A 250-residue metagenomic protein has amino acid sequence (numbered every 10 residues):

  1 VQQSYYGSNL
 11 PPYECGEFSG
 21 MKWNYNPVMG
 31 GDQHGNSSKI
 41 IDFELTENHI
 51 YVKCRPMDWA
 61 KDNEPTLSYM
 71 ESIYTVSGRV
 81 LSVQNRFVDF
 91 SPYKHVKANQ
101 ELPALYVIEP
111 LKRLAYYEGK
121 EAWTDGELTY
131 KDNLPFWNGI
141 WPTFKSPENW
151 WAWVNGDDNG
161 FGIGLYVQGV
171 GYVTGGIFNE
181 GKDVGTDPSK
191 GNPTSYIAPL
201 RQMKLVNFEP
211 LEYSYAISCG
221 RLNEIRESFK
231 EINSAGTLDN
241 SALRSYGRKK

Functional and structural regions predicted by a protein language model:
V1, F90-Y93, G220-I225: Primarily extracytoplasmic ectodomains and periplasmic/lumenal surface modules that are beta-strand-rich
V1-S8: A long-range scaffold signal marking pre-active-site subdomains of enzyme folds
N9-G78, P92-K94, A98: Extended, loop-rich substrate-binding clefts of extracytoplasmic carbohydrate-active enzymes
N48, R79-L81, G191, S195: Beta-strand-connecting loop/turn residues
P56, D89, I217-C219: Short beta-strand segments enriched in hydrophobic/aromatic residues within well-folded beta-rich domains
S68, S77-E121: Acidic (Asp/Glu-rich), glycine- and aromatic
G119-F144: Extended amphipathic alpha-helical segments with heptad-repeat/coiled-coil character used for oligomerization, fusion
F144-K249: Beta-strand-rich recognition/accessory modules
